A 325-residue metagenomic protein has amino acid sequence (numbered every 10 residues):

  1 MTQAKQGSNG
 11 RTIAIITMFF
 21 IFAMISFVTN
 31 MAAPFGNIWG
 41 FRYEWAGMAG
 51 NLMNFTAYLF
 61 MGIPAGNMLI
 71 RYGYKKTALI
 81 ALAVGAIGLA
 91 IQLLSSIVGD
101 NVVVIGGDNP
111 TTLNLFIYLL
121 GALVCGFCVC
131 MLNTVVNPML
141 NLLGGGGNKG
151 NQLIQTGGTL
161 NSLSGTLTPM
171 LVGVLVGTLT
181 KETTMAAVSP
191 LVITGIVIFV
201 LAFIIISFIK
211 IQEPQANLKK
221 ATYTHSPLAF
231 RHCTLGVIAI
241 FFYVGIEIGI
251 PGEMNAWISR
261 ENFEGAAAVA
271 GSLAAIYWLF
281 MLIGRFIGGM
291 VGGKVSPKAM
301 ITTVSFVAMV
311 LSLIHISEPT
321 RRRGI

Functional and structural regions predicted by a protein language model:
A14-F41, N137, I250-I258: Extracytoplasmic
A32-A33, A229-A275: Extracytoplasmic gate region of multi-pass secondary transporters
F35-F60: Extracellular/periplasmic helix-loop-helix junction of adjacent transmembrane segments in MFS-like secondary
L52-N67, A275-I287: Central cavity-lining transmembrane alpha-helices of secondary-active solute carriers, predominantly the Major
L123-T159: Cytoplasmic helix-loop-helix junction between adjacent transmembrane helices in 12-TM secondary transporters
T156-F208: Helix-loop-helix hairpin linking two adjacent transmembrane segments in secondary transporters
I314-I325: Single conserved hydrophobic/aromatic residue that forms the stacking wall/gate of nucleotide- or nucleobase-binding
